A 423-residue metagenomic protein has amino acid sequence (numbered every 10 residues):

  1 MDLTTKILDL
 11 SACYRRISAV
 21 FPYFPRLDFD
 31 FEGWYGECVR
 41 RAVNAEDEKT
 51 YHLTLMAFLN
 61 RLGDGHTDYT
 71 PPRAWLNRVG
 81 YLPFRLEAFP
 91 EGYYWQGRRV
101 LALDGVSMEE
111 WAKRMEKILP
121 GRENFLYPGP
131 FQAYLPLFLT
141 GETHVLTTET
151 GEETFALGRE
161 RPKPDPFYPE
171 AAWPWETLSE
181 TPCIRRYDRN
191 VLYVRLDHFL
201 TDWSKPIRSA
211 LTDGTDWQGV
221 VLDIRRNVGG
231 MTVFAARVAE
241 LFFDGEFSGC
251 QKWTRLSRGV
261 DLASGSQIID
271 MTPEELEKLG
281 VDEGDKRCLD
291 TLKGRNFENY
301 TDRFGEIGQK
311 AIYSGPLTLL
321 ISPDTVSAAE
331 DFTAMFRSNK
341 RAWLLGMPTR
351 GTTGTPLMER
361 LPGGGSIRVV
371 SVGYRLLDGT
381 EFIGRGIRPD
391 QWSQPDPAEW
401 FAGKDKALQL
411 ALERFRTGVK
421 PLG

Functional and structural regions predicted by a protein language model:
M1-T254, S264-D270, P356-S366, T380-F382 (+2 more regions): Flexible, low-complexity junctional segments that flank or bridge functional domains
V191-L192, W217-V221, I312-T318, K340: Short, surface-exposed connector motifs at secondary-structure boundaries
R195-F199, D223-N227, Q251-R258, L320-D324 (+2 more regions): Active-site-proximal beta-strand/loop segments in catalytic clefts of secreted hydrolases
G230-P316, G354-M358, S371-R375, E381-F382: Gly/Ser/Thr-rich loop/hinge elements
T301-I312, S322-A334, K406-G423: Charge-patterned, long linear interaction tracts outside catalytic cores
P316-S338, A342-R350: Extended C-terminal subregions enriched in glycine
N339, L344-G384, E399: BRCT (BRCA1 C-terminal) domain core and associated BRCT-interaction motifs
R385-A398: Short helix/strand-capping connector loops at secondary-structure junctions
